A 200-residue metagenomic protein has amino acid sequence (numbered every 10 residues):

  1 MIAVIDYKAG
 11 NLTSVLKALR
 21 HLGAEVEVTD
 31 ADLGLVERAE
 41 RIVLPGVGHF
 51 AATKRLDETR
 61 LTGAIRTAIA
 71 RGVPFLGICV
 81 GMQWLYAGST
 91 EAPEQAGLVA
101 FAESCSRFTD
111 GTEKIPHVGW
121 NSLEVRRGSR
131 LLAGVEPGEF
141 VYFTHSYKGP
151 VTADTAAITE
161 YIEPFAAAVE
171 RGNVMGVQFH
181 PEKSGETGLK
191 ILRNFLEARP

Functional and structural regions predicted by a protein language model:
I2-A24, F179-K183: N-terminal beta1-alpha1 ligand-phosphate binding loop
G10, G34, Q83: Conserved Rossmann-like nucleotide-cofactor binding loop
E27-R38: Short acidic low-complexity segments
V36-G46: Short acidic/histidine-rich motifs immediately flanking catalytic phosphotransfer sites in two-component signaling
G48-G119: Cysteine-nucleophile active-site neighborhood
A87-E163: Pocket-forming structural segment of enzyme catalytic cores
K148-P200: C-terminal and late-domain segments of enzyme folds
